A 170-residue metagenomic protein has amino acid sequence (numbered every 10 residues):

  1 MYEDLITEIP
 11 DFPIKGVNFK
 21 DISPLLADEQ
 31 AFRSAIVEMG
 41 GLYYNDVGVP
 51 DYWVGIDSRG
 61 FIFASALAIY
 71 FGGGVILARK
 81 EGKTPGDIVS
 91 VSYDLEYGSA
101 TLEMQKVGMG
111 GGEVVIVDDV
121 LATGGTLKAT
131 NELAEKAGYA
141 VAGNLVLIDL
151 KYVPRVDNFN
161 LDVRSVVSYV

Functional and structural regions predicted by a protein language model:
M1-V49, Q105: Active-site-facing substrate-recognition patch
D4-L5, K128-V170: PRPP-dependent phosphoribosyltransferase catalytic core
G48-D57: Short glycine-rich phosphate-binding loop at a beta-alpha junction
D51, G112, A142: Conserved acidic residues
G55, I116-V117: Generic enzyme active-site microenvironment
I62-F71, N131: Short Gly/Thr/Asp-enriched flexible loops that form oxyanion-binding sites at enzyme active sites
G73-V115: Short, glycine/charge-rich flexible loops or terminal/linker lids adjacent to PRPP-binding catalytic cores
D119, G124: Conserved G/P- and acidic residue-centered "switch" motifs that form tight phosphate/ATP-binding loops in soluble
